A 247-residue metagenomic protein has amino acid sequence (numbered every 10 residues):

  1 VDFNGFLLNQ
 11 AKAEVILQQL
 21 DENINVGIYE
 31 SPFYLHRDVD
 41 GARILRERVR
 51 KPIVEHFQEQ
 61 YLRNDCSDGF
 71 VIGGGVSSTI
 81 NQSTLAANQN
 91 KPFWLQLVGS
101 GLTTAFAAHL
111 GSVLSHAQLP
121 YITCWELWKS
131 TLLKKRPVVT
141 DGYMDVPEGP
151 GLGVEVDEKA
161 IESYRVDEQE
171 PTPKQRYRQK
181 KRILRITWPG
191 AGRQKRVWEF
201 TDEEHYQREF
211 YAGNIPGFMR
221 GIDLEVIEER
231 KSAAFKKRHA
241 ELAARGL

Functional and structural regions predicted by a protein language model:
V1-F106: Catalytic core of soluble alpha/beta enzymes
V15, G99-L247: Flexible C-terminal active-site loop/helix
